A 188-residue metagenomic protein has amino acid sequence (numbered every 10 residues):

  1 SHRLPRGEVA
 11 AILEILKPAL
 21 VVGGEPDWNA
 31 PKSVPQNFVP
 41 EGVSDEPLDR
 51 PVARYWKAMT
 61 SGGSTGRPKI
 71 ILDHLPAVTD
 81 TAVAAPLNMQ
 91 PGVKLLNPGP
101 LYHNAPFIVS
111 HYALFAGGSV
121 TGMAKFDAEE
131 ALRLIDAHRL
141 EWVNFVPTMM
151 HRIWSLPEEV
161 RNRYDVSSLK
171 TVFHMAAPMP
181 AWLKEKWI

Functional and structural regions predicted by a protein language model:
S1, G99-H103: Conserved AMP-binding
S1-P51: Structural core segment of the AMP-binding/adenylate-forming
R3-L4, G24-P26, A53, F126-D127 (+2 more regions): Short beta->alpha linker loops
V9, D27-S33, I70, P106-I108 (+3 more regions): Short glycine-/acidic-enriched loop or helix-start segments at secondary-structure transitions that form or flank
V52, W56-K57, K69-P91, H151-S155: Conserved structural elements of the adenylate-forming
A58-T65, P178: Conserved helicase ATPase motor motifs in RecA-like P-loop NTPase domains
D80-K94, Y102-W142, L156: Conserved AMP-binding/adenylation subdomain of ANL enzymes
F115-A116, A124-I188: Conserved adenylate-forming
